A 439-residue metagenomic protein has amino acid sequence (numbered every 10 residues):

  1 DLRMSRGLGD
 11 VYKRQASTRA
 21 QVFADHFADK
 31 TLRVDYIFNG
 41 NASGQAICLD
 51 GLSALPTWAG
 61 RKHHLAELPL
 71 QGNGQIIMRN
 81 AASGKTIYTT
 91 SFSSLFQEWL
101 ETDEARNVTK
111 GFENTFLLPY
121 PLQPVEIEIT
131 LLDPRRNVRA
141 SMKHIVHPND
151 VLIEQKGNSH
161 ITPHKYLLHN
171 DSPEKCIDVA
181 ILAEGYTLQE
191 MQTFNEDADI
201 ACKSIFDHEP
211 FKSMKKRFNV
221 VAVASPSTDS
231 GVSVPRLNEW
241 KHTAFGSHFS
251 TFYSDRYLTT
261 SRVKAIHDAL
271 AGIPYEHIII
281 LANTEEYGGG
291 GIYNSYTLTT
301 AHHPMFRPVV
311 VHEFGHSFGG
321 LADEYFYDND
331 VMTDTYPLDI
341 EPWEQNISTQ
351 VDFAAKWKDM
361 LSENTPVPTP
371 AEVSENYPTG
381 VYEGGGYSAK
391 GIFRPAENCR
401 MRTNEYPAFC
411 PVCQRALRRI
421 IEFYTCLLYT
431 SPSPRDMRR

Functional and structural regions predicted by a protein language model:
D1-Q15, Y429-R439: Single conserved hydrophobic/aromatic residue that forms the stacking wall/gate of nucleotide- or nucleobase-binding
D25-F38, A42-Q45, Y325-S431: Replace "(M1/M4/M9/M12/WLM)" with "(e.g., M1/M4/M8/M9/M12/M26/WLM)" and add "not limited to" to clarify scope
K30-D150: Beta-strand-enriched, solvent-exposed domains that form extended recognition/catalytic surfaces
G157-E209, A222-V232: Fold-level signature of zinc-dependent metallopeptidase catalytic domains
G185-L188, S227-D229, T284-G288, P304-M305 (+2 more regions): Solvent-exposed loop/turn segments at secondary-structure junctions within structured extracellular/periplasmic domains
R217-Y293: Active-site-proximal segments of metallohydrolase catalytic domains
Y293-V310: Short pre-active-site segment immediately N-terminal to the catalytic Zn-binding motif
P308-E324: Active-site recognition of the HExxH zinc-binding catalytic motif
